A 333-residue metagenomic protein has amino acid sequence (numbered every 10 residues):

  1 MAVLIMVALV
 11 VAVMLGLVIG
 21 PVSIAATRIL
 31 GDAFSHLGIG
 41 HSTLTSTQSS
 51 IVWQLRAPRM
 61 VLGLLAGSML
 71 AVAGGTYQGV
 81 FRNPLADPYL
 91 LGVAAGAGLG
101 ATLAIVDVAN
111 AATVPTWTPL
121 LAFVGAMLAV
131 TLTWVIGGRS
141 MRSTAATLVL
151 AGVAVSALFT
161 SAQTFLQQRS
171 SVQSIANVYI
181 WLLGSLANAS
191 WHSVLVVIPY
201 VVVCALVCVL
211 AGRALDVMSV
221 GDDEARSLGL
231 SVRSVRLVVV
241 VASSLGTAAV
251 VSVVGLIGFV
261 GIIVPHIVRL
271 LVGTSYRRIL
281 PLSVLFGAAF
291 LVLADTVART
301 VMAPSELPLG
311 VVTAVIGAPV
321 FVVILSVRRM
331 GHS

Functional and structural regions predicted by a protein language model:
M1-S333: Alpha-helical transmembrane segments in inner-membrane proteins
